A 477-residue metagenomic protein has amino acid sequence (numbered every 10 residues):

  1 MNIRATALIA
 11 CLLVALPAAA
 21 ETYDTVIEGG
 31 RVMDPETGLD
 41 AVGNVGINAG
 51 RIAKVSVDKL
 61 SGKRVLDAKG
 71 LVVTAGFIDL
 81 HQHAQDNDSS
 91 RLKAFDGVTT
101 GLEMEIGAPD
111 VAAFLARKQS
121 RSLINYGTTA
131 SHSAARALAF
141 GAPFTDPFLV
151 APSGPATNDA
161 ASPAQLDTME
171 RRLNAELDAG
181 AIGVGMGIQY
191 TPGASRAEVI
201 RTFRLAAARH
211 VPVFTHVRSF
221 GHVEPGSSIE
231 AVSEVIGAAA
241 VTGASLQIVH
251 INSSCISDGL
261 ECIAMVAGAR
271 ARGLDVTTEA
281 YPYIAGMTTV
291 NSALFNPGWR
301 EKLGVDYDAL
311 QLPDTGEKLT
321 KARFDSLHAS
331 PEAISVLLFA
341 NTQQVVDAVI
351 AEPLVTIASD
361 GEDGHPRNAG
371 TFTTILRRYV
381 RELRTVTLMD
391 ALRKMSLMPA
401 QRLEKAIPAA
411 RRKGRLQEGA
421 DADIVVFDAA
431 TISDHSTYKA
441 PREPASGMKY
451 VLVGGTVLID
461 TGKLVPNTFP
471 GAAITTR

Functional and structural regions predicted by a protein language model:
M1-A7: Bacterial N-terminal signal peptides that target proteins for export
A15-A19, Y126: N-terminal signal peptide c-region/cleavage motif recognized by signal peptidases
E21-V26, V32-T74: Histidine-rich, glycine-flanked metal-binding segment
G30, F339-A340, D347-I350, L354 (+2 more regions): C-terminal cap of metal-dependent C-N hydrolases
V32-N44, L337-A340, V346, L383-D390 (+1 more regions): Acidic, glycine-enriched loop/beta-strand segments at the rims of small-molecule binding/catalytic pockets
D58-R121, S227: Metal-associated gating/positioning segment near the N- to mid-region
R91-A112, L123-A134, L177-T191, R209-G221 (+3 more regions): Divalent metal-dependent hydrolysis catalytic cores, especially in the metallo-beta-lactamase
R136-R196, I236-A240, A244-S245, V249-L388 (+1 more regions): Active-site neighborhoods of metal-dependent hydrolases
